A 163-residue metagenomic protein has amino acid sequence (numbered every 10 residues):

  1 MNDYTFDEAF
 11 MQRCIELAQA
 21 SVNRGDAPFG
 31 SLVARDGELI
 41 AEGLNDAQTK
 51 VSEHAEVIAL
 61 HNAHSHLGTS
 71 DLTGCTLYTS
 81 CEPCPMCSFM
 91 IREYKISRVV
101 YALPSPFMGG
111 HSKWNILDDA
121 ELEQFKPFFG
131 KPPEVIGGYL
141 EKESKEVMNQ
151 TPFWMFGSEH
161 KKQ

Functional and structural regions predicted by a protein language model:
M1-S21, M90-Q163: Zinc-dependent deaminase
E8, I15, E53, V57 (+1 more regions): Glycine-rich phosphate-binding loop at the start of an alpha helix
R24-P28: Short, flexible loop/turn motifs enriched in small residues
F29-G37: Short beta-strand scaffold segments in enzyme catalytic cores
I40-A47: Short beta->alpha transition motifs characteristic of CBS
A47, T79, L103: Residues that line or immediately flank small-molecule/substrate-binding pockets and catalytic motifs
Q48-I58, N62: A short, polar/charged loop-to-alpha-helix boundary motif
H61-R98: Helix-adjacent hinge/juxtasegments
